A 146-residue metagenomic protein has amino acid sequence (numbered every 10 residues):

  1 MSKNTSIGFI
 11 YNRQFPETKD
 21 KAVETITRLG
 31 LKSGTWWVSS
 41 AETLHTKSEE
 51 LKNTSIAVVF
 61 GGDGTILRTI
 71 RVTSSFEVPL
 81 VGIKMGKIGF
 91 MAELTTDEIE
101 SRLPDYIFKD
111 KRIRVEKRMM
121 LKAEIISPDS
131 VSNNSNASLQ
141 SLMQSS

Functional and structural regions predicted by a protein language model:
M1-G61, T65-S75: N-terminal glycine-/serine-/threonine-rich phosphate-binding loop
E77-P79: Proline-centered loop/turn at the N-terminus of a beta-strand
V81-I83: Generic beta-sheet signal
M85-I88: Short, acidic/turn-prone active-site loops that include or flank metal/cofactor- and phosphate-binding residues
F90-S146: Catalytic core of DAGKc-family lipid kinases
